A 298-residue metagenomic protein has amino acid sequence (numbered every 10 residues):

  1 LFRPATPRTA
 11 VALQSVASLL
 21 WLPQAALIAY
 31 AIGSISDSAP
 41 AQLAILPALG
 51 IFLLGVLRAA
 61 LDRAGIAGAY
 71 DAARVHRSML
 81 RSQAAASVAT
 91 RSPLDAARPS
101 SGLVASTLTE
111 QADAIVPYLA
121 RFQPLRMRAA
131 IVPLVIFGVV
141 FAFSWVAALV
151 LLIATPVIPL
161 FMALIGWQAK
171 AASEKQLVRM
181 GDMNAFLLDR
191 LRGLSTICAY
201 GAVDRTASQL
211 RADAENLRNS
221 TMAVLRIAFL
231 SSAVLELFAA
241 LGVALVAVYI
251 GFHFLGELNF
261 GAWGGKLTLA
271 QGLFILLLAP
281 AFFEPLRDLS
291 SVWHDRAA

Functional and structural regions predicted by a protein language model:
L1-A5, P93, E110-L119, Q123 (+3 more regions): An intracellular "coupling" helix at the cytosolic face of ABC transporter transmembrane type-1 domains
R3-R8, A44-I45, A64, L80 (+1 more regions): Primarily residues marking transmembrane-helix entry/exit sites
T6-V16, L125-K175, Y249-L255: Transmembrane helices of ABC transporter permease
P7-L61, V146, F254-L269: Transmembrane helix-loop-helix hairpins at lipid-water interfaces of multipass membrane proteins, especially the type-1
F52, V56, V150-I165, G264-F282: Small-residue-enriched core segments of transmembrane alpha-helices in multipass membrane transport and channel
A69, A89-L134: Juxtamembrane loop-to-helix connectors within ABC transporter transmembrane domains
A202, A281-A298: Cytosolic ends of transmembrane helices, especially the final helix of ABC transmembrane type-1 domains
